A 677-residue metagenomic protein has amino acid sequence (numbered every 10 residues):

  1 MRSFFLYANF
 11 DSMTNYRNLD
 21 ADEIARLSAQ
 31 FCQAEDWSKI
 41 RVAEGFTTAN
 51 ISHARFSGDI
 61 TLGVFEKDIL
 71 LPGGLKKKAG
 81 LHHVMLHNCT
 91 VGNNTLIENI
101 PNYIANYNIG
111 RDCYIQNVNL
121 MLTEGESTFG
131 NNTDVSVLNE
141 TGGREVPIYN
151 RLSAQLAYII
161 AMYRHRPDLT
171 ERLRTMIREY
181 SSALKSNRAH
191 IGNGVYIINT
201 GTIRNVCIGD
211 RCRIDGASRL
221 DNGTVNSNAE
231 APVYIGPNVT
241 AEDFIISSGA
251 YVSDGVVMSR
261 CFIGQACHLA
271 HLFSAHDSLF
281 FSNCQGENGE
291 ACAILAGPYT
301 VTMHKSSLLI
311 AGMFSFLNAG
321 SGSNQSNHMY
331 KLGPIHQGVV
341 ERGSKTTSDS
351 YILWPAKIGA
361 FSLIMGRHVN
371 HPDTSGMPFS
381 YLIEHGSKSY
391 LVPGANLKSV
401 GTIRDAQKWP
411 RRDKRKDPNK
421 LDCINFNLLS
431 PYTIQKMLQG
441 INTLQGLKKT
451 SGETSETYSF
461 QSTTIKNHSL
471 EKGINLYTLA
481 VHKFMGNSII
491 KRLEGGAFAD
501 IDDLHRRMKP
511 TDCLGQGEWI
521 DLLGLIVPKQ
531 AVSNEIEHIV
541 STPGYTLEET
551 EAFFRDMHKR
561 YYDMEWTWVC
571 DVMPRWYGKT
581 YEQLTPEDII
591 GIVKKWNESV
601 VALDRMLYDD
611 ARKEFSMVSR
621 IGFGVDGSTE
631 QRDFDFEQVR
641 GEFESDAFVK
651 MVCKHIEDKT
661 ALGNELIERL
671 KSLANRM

Functional and structural regions predicted by a protein language model:
S3-S12: Short, positively charged and aromatic/hydrophobic N-terminal segments
S12, A29-A34, V42-F65, I69-L81 (+8 more regions): Glycine-rich hexapeptide-repeat left-handed beta-helix
H83, N88-V91, A183, T200: Long, structured ligand/cofactor-binding scaffold of large enzymes
N102-Y103, Y107-Y114, N119-F129, T133-V135 (+6 more regions): Long, charge-dense tracts
N117, H385-M677: Long, compositionally biased intrinsically disordered regions
R178-S186: Membrane-permeabilization and membrane-interfacing ectodomains
